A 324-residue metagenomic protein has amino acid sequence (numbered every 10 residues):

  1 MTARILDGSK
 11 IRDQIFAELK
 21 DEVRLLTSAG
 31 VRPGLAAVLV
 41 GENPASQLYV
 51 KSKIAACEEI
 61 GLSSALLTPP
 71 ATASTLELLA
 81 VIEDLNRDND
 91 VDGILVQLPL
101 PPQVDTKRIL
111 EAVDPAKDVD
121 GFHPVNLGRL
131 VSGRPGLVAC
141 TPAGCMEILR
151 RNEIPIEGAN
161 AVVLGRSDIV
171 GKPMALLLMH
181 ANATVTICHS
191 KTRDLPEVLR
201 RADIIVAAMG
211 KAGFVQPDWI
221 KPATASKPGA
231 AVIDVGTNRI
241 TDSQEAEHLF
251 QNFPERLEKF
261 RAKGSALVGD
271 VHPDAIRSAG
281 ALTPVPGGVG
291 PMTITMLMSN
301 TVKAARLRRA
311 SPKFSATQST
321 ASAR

Functional and structural regions predicted by a protein language model:
M1-I11, V104-R108: Helix-enriched interaction subdomains in cytosolic or periplasmic regions, typified by TIR/SEFIR signaling/NADase cores
T2, S9, I15-D21, L25 (+4 more regions): Adenosine-phosphate binding glycine-rich loop
L35, C57-A71, V185-I187: Short beta-strand elements in bilobed, periplasmic/extracellular small-molecule ligand-binding domains
V40-A55, G136-Q251, K263-P273: Glycine-rich phosphate/diphosphate-binding loop of Rossmann-like nucleotide-binding domains
E77-N89: Short, well-structured alpha-helical segments in soluble
D90-V91, A202: Short, high-confidence coil segments that cap the C-terminus of an alpha-helix and link into the following beta-strand
G93-E157, V198: Anion-binding alpha/beta catalytic cores of soluble intermediary-metabolism enzymes, centered on
V96-Q103, K211-G213, T237-I240, G288-V289: Short glycine-rich anion-binding loops that position phosphate/pyrophosphate groups of nucleotides and phosphorylated
